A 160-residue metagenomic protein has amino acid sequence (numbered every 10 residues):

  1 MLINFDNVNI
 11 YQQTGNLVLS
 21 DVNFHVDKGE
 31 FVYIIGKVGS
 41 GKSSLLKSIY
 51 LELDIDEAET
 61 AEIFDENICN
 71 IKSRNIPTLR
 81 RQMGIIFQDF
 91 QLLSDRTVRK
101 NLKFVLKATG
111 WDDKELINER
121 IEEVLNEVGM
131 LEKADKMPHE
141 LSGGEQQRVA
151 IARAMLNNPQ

Functional and structural regions predicted by a protein language model:
Y50-L51: Helix-to-loop junction immediately C-terminal to a conserved catalytic motif
A58-N67: Conserved ABC transporter NBD signature motif
I68-G84, K114: ABC ATPase NBD coupling module
D95-F104: Short coil-to-helix segment of the ABC ATPase nucleotide-binding domain corresponding to the Q-loop/switch region
M137-L141, E145: Conserved ABC ATPase signature
I151: Hydrophobic anchor residue at the start of the ABC signature
L156-Q160: A short, proline-enriched helix->beta-strand linker immediately N-terminal to the Walker B motif in ABC-type P-loop
